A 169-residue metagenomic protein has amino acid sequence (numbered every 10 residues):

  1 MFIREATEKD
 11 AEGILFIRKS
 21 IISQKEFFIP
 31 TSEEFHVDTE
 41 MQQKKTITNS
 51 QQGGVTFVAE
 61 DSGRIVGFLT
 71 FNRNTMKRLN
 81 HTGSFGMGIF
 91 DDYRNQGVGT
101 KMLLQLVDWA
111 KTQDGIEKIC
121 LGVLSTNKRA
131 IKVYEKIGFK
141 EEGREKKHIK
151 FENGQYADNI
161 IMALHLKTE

Functional and structural regions predicted by a protein language model:
F2-F16: A short beta-loop-alpha structural element at the N-terminal edge of CoA-dependent acyl/N-acetyltransferase catalytic
E5-E8, I22-F27, E33-D92, L103-L104 (+1 more regions): Acetyl-CoA-dependent GNAT
R78-G83, M102, A130-E141, K146: Conserved N-terminal glycine/acidic-rich loop preference
I89, N95-A110, K132-K136: Conserved acetyl-CoA-binding loop-helix of GNAT-fold acetyltransferases
A110-G122: Conserved GNAT acetyl-CoA-binding A-motif
C120-V123, E135-Q155: Conserved catalytic-core motifs of GNAT/GCN5-like acyltransferases
Y156-E169: Terminal substrate-recognition subdomain of acyl/acetyltransferases
